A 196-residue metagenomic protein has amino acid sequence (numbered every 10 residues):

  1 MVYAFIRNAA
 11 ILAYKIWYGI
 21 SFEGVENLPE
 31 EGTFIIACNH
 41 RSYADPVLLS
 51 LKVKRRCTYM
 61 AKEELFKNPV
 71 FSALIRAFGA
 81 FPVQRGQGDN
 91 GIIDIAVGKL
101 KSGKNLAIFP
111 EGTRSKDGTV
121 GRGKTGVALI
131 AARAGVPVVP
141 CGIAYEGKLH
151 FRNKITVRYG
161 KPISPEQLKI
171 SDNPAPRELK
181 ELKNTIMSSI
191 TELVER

Functional and structural regions predicted by a protein language model:
M1-G19: N-terminal membrane-anchoring alpha-helices
I6, K15, L28-Q87: Catalytic core of membrane glycerolipid acyltransferases/transacylases, capturing the structured, soluble-facing
K15-E23, Q87, C141: Short gly/ser/thr-rich secondary-structure transition/capping motifs
G19, K54-R56, A77, G103 (+1 more regions): A generic structural signal for alpha->beta connector loops
F22-V25, N68, N90-I93: Structural motif corresponding to alpha-helix initiation and N-cap regions
E26, H40-R41, L48, E63 (+3 more regions): Short, flexible active-site-adjacent loop segments at beta-strand->alpha-helix junctions, enriched in small/polar
E26-P29, V97-G98: Short amphipathic alpha-helix with an adjacent loop that forms part of the alpha/beta core around
G91-R196: Non-catalytic C-terminal accessory region of glycerolipid acyltransferases and related lyso-lipid remodeling enzymes
